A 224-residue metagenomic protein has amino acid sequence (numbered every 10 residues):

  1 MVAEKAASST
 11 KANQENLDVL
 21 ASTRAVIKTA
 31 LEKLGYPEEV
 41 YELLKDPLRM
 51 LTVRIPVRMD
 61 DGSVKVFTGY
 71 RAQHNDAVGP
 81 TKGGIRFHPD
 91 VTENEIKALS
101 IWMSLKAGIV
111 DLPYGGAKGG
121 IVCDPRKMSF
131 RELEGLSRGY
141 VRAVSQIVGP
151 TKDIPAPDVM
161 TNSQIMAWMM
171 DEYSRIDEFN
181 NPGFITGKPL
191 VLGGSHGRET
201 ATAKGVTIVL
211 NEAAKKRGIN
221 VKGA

Functional and structural regions predicted by a protein language model:
M1-S8: N-terminal acidic, proline/glycine-rich, low-complexity intrinsically disordered segments
K11-R54: Short, Gly/Pro- and small/polar-rich lid/capping loops
N13, L17, R86-P89, V159 (+1 more regions): Hydrophobic alpha-helical scaffolding
L20, R24, P37, E93 (+2 more regions): Alpha-helix initiation and N-capping motif
V26, E95, G205: Charged catalytic carboxylate motif
E32, I101, K215-R217: Short polybasic/polar patches that bind polyanions
V53-P125: Glycine-rich, N-terminal phosphate-binding loop and its surrounding beta-alpha-beta segment
G108-P113, K118-K222: Glycine/serine-rich phosphate-binding loop and adjoining beta1-alpha1 elements at the start of nucleotide-handling
